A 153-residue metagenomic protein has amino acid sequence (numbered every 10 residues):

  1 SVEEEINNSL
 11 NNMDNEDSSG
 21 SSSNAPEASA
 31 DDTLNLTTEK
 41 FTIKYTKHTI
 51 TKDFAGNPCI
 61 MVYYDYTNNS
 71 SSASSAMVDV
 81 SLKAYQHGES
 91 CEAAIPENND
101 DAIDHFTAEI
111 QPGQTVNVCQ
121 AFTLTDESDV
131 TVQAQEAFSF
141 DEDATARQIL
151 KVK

Functional and structural regions predicted by a protein language model:
S1-L36: N-terminal Sec-dependent export signals
E27-G56: Low-complexity, acidic Ser/Thr/Pro/Gly-rich terminal tails and inter-domain linkers that flank the onset of structured
T38, N57-M61, T115-N117, T145: A general secondary-structure signal for short beta-strands and their flanking turns/coil in non-transmembrane regions
K44, M61-D65, T131-Q133: Soluble periplasmic/extracytoplasmic beta-strand elements of cell-envelope proteins
K47-M61, S72-A73, E109-Q111: Short, solvent-exposed beta-strand/turn "edge" segments of beta-rich domains on protein surfaces
Y63-T67, C119-A121: Short edge beta-strand/loop segments characteristic of extracellular beta-sandwich folds
T67-V116: The feature marks short-to-medium sequence segments in extracytoplasmic or secretory-pathway proteins
V116-L150: Short, surface-exposed ligand- or partner-binding patches at beta-edge/loop junctions that are enriched in aromatics
